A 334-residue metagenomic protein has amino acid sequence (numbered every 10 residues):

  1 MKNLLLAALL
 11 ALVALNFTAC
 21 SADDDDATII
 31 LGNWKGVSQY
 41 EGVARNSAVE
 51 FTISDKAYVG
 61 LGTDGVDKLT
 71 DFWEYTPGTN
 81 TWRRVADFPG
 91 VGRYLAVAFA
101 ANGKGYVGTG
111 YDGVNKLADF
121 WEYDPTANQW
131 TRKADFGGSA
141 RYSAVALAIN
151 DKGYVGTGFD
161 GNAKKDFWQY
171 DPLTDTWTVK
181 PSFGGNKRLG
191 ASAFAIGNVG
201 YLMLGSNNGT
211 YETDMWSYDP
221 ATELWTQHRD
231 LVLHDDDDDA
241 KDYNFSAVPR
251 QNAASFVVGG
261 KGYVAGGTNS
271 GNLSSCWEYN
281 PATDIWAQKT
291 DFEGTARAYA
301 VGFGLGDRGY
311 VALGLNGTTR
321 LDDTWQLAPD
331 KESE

Functional and structural regions predicted by a protein language model:
M1-A19: Sec-dependent bacterial lipoprotein signal peptides
C20-E334: Kelch-like beta-propeller repeat domains
